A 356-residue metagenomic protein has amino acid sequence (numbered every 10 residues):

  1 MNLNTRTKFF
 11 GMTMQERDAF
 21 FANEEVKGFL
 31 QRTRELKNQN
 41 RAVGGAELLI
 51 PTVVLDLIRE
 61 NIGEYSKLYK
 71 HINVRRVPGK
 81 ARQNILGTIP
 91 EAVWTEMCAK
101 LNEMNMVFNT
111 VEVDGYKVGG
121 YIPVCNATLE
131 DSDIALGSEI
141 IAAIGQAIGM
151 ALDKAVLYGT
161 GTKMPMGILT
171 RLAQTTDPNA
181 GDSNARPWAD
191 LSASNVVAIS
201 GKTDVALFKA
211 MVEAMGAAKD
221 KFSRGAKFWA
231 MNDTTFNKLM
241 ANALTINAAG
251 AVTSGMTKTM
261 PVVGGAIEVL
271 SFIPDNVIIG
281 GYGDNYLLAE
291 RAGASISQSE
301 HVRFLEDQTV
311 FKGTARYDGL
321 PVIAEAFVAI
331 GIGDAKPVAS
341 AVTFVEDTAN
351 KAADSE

Functional and structural regions predicted by a protein language model:
M1-V111, N247-A248, N276, N285: Assembly-associated, polar helix/coil segments characteristic of icosahedral protein shells
S66, E91-T95, D131-D133, K238-A241 (+1 more regions): Short helix/loop capping segments that flank catalytic or ligand/cofactor-binding pockets
P78, G115-G119, E306: Short, solvent-exposed loop/turn segments at the edges of secondary structure
G87-A92, G119, T128, M150 (+5 more regions): Short loop/turn segments at secondary-structure transitions that flank enzyme active sites
K100-E213, A329-S355: Alpha-helical scaffold segments that mediate packing/assembly in large oligomeric complexes
N109-D114, S138, A142-G145, P187-D190 (+5 more regions): Sequence/fold signature of self-assembling virion shell proteins
G216-S223, T257-M260: Short, conserved, surface-exposed binding loops centered on an aromatic residue
A226-K227: Ordered core of a single globular domain
